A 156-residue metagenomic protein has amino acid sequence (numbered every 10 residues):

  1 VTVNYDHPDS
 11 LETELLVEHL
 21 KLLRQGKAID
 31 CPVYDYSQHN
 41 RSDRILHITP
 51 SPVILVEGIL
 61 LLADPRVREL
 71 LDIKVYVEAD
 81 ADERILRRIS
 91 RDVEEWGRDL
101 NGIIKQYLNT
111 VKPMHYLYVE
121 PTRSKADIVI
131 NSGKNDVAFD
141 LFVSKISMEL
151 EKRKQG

Functional and structural regions predicted by a protein language model:
V1-Q38, V53: Conserved nucleotide-sensing/catalytic segment adjacent to the nucleotide-binding pocket in NTP-handling enzymes
D9-T13, V17, E78, G97 (+1 more regions): Amphipathic alpha-helical transducer elements in NTP-driven molecular machines
L16, L61-L62, D136-V137: Glycine-rich nucleotide phosphate-binding loop and flanking beta-alpha elements of Rossmann-like dinucleotide-binding
Q25, T49-P50, S90-V93, K112-G156: NTP-dependent small-molecule kinase module
A28-I29, P50, L100-K105: Short, basic, glycine/proline-bearing loop/turn elements
V33-S42, I54-I59, N109-P113: Short gly/ser/thr-rich secondary-structure transition/capping motifs
S42-W96: ATP-dependent NMP and nucleoside kinases share a basic, alpha-helical "lid"
R66, Y76-V77, D82, R98-Y107 (+2 more regions): Anionic, Ser/Thr-rich low-complexity intrinsically disordered regions
